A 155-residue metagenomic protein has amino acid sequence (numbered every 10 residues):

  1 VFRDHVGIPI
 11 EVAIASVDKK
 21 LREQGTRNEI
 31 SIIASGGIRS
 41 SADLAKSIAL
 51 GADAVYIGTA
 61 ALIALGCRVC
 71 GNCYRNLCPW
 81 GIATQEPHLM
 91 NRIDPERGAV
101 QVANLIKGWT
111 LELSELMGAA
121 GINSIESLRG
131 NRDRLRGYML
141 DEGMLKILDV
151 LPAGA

Functional and structural regions predicted by a protein language model:
V1-M90: Glycine-rich phosphate/ribose-binding loops and adjacent secondary-structure elements that form binding surfaces
E86, N91, P95-E96, V100: Conserved thiamine diphosphate
E96-A155: C-terminal extensions of enzymes
